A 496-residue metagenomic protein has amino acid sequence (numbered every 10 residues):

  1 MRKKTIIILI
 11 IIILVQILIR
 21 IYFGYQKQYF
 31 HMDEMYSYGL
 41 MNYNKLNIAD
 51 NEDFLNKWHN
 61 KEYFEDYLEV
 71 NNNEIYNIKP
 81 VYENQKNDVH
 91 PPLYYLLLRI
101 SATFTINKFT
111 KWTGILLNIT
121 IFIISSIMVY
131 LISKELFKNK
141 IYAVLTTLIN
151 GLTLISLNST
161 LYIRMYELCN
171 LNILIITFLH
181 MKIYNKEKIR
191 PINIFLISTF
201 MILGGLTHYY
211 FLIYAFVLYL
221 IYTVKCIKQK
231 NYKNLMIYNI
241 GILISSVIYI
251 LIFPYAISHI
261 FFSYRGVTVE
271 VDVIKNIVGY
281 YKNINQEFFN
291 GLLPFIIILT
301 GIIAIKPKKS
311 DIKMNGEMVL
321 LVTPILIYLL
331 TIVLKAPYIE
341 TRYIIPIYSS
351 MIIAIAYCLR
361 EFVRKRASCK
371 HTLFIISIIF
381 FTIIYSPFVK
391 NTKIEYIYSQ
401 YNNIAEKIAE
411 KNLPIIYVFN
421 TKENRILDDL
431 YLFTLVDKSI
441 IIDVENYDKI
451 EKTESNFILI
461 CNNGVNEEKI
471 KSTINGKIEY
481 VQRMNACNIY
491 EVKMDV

Functional and structural regions predicted by a protein language model:
R2-K4, Y130-I141, E187-R190, C226-I240 (+2 more regions): Membrane-interface helix-loop-helix junctions at transmembrane boundaries of multi-pass membrane enzymes, predominantly
L9-I13, L243, L359-P387: Signature aromatic-anchored transmembrane alpha helix within multi-pass, membrane-resident enzymes that catalyze glycan
N42-H90, L98, A102-K108: Interfacial juxtamembrane loops and adjacent helix segments that form the catalytic/substrate-binding surfaces
I100, M128-L131, L148-L152, S156 (+3 more regions): Specific aromatic-rich, kink-prone transmembrane helix
T113-F137, I175: Transmembrane-helix motifs of polytopic, lipid-linked glycan transferases
T146, P191-Y209, I244: Membrane-interface alpha helices of multi-pass inner-membrane proteins
C169, I213, T323, K335-R366: Hydrophobic/aromatic-rich transmembrane helices and adjacent perimembrane loops
F380-I440, E445: Membrane-embedded, lumen/periplasm-facing catalytic core of multi-pass transferases that use lipid-linked donors
